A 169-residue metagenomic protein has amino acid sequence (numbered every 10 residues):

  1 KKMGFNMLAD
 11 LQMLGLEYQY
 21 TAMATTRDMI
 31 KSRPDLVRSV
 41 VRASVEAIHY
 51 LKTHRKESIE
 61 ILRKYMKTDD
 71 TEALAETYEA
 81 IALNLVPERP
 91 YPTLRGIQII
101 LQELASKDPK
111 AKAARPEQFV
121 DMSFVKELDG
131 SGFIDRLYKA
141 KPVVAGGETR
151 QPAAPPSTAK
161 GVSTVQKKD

Functional and structural regions predicted by a protein language model:
K1-Q12: Ligand-binding "clamshell"
F5-N6, Q19-M23, R27-D28, I100-L101: Small-molecule pocket liners
L11-Q19, I97: Short Pro/Gly-enriched coil loops immediately N-terminal to beta-strands
L16-Y18, A80-I81, D121-F124: Short secondary-structure boundary/hinge segments and terminal tails
T25, S32, V120: A conserved hydrophobic position in a structured secondary element of the catalytic/binding core that shapes
K31-A114: Secondary-structure end/capping motifs
A105-D169: Conserved C-terminal helix/tail region of periplasmic/extracytoplasmic solute-binding proteins
